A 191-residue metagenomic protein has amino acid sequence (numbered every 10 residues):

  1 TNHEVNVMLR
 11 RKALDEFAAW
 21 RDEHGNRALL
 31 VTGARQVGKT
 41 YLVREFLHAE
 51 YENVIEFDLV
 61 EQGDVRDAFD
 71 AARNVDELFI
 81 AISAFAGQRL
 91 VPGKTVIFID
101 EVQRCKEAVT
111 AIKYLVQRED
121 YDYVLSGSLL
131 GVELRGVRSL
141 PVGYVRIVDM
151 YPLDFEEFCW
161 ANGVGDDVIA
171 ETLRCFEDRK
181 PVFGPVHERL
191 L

Functional and structural regions predicted by a protein language model:
T1-L191: Phosphate-binding site recognition
